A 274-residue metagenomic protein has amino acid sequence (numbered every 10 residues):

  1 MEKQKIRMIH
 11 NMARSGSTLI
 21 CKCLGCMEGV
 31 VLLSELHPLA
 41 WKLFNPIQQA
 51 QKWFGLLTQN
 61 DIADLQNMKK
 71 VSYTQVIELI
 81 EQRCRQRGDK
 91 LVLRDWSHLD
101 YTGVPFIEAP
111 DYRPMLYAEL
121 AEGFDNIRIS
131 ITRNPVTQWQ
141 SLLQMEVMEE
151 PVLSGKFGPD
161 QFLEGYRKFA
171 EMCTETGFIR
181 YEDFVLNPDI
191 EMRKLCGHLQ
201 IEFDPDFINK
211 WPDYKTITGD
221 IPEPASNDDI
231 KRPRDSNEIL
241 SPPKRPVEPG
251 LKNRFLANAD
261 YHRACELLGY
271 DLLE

Functional and structural regions predicted by a protein language model:
M1-Q86, R94-W96, Y214, T218: PAPS-dependent sulfotransferase catalytic core
C26, G197, E266: Short polybasic/polar patches that bind polyanions
E35, D206-N209: A short, aromatic/hydrophobic, helix- or strand-capping loop or linear motif that either lines the entrance/gate
Q48, L143-E146, S226: Short, flexible, mixed-charge acidic loops at enzyme active sites
K52, I208-L267: PAPS-dependent sulfotransferase catalytic core
G88-K90, D95-D206: PAPS-dependent sulfotransferase catalytic domain
